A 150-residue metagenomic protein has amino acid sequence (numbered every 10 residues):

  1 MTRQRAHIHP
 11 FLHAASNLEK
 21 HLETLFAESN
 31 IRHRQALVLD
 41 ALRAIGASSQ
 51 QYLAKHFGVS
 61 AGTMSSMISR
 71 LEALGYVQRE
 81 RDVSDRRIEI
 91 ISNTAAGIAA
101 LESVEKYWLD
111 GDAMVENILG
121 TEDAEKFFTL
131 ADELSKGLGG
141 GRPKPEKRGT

Functional and structural regions predicted by a protein language model:
M1-S29, P145: N-terminal leader segment of winged-helix/HTH proteins
V38-L39: Short alpha-helical "packing" element that flanks the helix-turn-helix/winged-helix DNA-binding module
I45-S49: Short capping segments at the starts of secondary-structure elements
A54: The alpha-helix within a helix-turn-helix
G62: Key DNA-contact positions within bacterial/archaeal DNA-binding proteins
S69-D132, K136: Charged, amphipathic alpha-helical coiled-coil/dimerization segments
